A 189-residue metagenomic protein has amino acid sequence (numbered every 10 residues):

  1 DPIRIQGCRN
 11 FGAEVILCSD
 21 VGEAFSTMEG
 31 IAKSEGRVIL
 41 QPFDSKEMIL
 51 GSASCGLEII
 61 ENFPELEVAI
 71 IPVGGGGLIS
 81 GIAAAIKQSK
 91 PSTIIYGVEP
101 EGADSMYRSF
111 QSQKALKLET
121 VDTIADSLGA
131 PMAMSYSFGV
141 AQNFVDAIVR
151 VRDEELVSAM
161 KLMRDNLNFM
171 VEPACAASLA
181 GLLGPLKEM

Functional and structural regions predicted by a protein language model:
D1-M189: PLP-dependent amino-acid enzyme catalytic core
